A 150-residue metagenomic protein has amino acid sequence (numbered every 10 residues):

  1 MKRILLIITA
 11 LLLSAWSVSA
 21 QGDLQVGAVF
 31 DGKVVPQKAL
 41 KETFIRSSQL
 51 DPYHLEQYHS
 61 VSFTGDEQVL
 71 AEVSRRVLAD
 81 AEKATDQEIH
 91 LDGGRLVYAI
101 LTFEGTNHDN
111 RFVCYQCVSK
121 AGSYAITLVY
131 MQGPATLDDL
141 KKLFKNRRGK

Functional and structural regions predicted by a protein language model:
M1-V26: Bacterial Sec-dependent N-terminal signal peptides
G22-A71: Early exported N-terminus immediately downstream of N-terminal targeting peptides
V29-K33, E72, R76-D80, L143-N146: Residues that form generic nucleotide/phosphate-binding pockets
S47-L55, E104-D109, V118-G122: Short, surface-exposed loop and linker segments with low hydrophobicity and enrichment for Pro/Ser/Thr
S60-N110: Mature extracytoplasmic domains of secretory-pathway proteins
G65, G105, C117-K120, Q132-P134: Solvent-exposed coil/turn segments that connect beta secondary-structure elements in extracytoplasmic/periplasmic
S123-K150: C-terminal partner/receptor-binding element of secreted or periplasmic proteins
